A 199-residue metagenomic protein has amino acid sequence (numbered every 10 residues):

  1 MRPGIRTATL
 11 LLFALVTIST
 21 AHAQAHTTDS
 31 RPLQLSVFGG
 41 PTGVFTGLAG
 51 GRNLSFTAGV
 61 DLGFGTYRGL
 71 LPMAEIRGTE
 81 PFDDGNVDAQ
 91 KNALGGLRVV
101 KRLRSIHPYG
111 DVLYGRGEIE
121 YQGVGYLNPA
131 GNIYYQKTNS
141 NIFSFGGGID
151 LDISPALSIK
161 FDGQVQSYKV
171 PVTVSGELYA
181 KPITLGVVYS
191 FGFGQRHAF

Functional and structural regions predicted by a protein language model:
M1-T9: Bacterial N-terminal signal peptides that target proteins for export
A8-I18: Bacterial N-terminal signal peptides
H22-G65, G78-P81, P182-F199: Short glycine/proline- and aromatic-enriched beta-strand/turn motifs that initiate or cap beta-hairpins
D29, L48-L54, D84-N92, G131-N139 (+1 more regions): Replace "Gram-negative outer membrane beta-barrel proteins" with "bacterial and organellar outer membrane beta-barrel
T46-G50, P81-V87, I119-G123, V170-V174 (+1 more regions): Outer-membrane beta-barrel proteins
F56-P129, S140, T184-F191: Gram-negative (and chloroplast) outer-membrane scaffold detector with strong preference for beta-barrel transmembrane
G69-L71, H107, G148, D152 (+2 more regions): Membrane-spanning beta-strand positions in outer-membrane beta-barrel proteins
I153-F199: Predominantly the C-terminal beta-signal and adjacent terminal strand-loop region of outer-membrane beta-barrel
